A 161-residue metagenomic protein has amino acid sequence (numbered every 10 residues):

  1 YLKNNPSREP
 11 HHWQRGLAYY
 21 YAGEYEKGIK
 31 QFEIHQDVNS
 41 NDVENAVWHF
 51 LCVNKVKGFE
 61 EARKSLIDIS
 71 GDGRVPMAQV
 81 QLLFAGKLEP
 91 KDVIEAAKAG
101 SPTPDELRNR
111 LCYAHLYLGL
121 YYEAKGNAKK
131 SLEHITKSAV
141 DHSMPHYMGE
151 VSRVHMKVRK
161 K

Functional and structural regions predicted by a protein language model:
Y1, I34-H35, I69, P104 (+1 more regions): Canonical positions in the second alpha-helix
P6, S40-N41, S70-R74, N109 (+1 more regions): Short coil turns that delineate tetratricopeptide repeat
A18, C52-N54, Y121, V154: Residue-level signature for tetratricopeptide repeat
